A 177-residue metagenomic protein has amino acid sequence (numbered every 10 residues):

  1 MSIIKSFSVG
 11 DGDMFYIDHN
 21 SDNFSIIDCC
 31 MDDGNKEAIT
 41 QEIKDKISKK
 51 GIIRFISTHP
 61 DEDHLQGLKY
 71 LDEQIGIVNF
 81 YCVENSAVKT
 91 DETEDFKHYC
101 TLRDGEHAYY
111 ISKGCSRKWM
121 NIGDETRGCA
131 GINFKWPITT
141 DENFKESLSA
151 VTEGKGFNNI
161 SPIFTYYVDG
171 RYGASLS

Functional and structural regions predicted by a protein language model:
M1-I4, V9, L65-S177: Flexible, acidic/histidine-containing loops and adjacent segments that form or flank the divalent-metal
M1-K49, F157-S177: Conserved beta-strand hairpin/beta-sheet module of binuclear metal-dependent hydrolase folds, prominently
S25-I27, I52-R54, N133-W136: N-terminal start-of-chain detector that recognizes signal peptides and the immediate post-cleavage beginning
D33-V83: Active-site metal-binding motif and surrounding structural segment of the metallo-beta-lactamase
